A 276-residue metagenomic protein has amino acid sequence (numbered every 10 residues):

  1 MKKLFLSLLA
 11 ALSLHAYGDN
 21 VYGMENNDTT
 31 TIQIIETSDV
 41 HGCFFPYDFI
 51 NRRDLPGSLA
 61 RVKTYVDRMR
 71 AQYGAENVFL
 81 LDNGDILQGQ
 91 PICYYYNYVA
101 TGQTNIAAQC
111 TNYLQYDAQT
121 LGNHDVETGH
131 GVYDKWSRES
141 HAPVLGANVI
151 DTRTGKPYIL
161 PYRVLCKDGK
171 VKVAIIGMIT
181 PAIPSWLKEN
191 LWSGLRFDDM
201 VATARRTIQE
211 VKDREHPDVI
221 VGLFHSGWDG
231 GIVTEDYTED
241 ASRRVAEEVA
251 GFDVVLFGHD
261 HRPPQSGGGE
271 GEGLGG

Functional and structural regions predicted by a protein language model:
M1-L4: Positively charged n-region of N-terminal signal peptides that target proteins for export
S7-H15: Bacterial N-terminal signal peptides
D19-G276: Acidic, metal/ion-coordinating pockets
